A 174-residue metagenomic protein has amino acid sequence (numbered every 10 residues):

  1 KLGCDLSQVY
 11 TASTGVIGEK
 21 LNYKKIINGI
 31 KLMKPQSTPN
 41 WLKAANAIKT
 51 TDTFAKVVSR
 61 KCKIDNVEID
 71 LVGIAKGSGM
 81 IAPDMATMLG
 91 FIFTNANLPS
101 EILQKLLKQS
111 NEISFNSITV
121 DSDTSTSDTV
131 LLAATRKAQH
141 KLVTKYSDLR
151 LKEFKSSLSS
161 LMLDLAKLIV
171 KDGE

Functional and structural regions predicted by a protein language model:
K1-L2, Q104-S117, S156-L168: Short, well-ordered amphipathic alpha-helical segments that serve as non-catalytic structural scaffolds within diverse
L2-I113, S125: Glycine-rich, mobile lid/loop segments that gate access to catalytic sites or pores
S7-T14, V130-A134, E174: Glycine- and acidic-rich phosphate- and metal-coordinating loops
K20, P83, T129, T135 (+1 more regions): Active-site-proximal flexible loops/turns
T38, K56, F115-T119, A166 (+1 more regions): Residue-level signal for secondary-structure boundary elements
F91-T94, L132-R136: Short beta-strand-to-turn element immediately C-terminal to the catalytic PLP-Schiff-base lysine in fold type I
A133-E174: A glycine- and small/hydrophobic-rich beta-loop-beta segment that serves as a flexible "lid/hinge" or phosphate-binding
